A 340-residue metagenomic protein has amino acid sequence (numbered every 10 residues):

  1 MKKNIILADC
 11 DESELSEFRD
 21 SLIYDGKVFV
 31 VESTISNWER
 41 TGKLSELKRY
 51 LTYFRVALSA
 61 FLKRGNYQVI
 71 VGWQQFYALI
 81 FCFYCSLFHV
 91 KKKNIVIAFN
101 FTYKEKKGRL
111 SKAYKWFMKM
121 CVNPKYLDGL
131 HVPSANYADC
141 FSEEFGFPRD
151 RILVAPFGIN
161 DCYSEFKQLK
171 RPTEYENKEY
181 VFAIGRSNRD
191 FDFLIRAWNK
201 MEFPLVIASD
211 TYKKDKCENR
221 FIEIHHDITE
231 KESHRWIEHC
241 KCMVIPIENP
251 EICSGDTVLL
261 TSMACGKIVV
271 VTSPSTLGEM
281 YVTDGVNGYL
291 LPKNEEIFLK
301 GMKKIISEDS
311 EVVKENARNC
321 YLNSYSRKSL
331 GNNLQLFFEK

Functional and structural regions predicted by a protein language model:
L58-N66, L110-L130: Membrane-proximal helix-turn-helix segments that form the acceptor-binding/catalytic region of lipid-linked
D128-S142, F147-F166: Donor nucleotide-sugar binding/catalytic pocket of nucleotide-sugar-dependent glycosyltransferases
Y175-E218, I224-K231: Conserved catalytic-core segment of nucleotide-activated headgroup transferases in glycan assembly
K216-C217, P274-G285, Y289-L290: Short acidic/histidine- and often glycine-rich active-site loop of Leloir-type glycosyltransferases that engages
E238-S254, K267-I268: Acidic donor-binding loop of glycosyltransferase active sites
A264, I268-S273: Short hydrophobic beta-strand element within catalytic cores of glycosyltransferases and related nucleotide-activated
V282-E295, K303-S310: Conserved acidic donor-binding segment of nucleotide-sugar-dependent glycosyltransferases
E311-S324: A short, well-ordered alpha-helix in the C-terminal region of glycosyltransferases
